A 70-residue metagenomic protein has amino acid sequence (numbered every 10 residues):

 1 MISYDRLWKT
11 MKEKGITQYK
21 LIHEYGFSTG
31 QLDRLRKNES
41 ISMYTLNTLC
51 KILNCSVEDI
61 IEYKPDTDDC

Functional and structural regions predicted by a protein language model:
M1-Y19: A short, Lys/Arg-rich alpha-helix, primarily the initiator
W8, Y19, D33, N47 (+1 more regions): Residues within the helices of the helix-turn-helix
K9-T10, I61-C70: Short, charged recognition helix plus adjacent turn of helix-turn-helix-like nucleic-acid-binding domains
M11, I22, R36, C50: The alpha-helix within a helix-turn-helix
G15-D33: Short alpha-helical DNA-recognition segment
N38-K51: Short, basic-rich loop-to-helix N-cap that marks the start of a DNA-contacting helix
